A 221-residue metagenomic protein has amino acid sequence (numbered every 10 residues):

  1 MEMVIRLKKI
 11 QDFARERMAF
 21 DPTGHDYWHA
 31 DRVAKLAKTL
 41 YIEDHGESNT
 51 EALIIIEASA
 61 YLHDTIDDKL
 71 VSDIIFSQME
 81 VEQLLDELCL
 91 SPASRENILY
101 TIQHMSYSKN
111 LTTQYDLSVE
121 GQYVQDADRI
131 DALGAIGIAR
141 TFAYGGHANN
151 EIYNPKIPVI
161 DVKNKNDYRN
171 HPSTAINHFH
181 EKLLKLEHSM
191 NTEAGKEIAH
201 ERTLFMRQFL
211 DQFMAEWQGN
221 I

Functional and structural regions predicted by a protein language model:
M1-R15: Short alpha-helical hairpin
M18-Y27, D31, K35-E47, L62 (+1 more regions): Divalent metal-dependent phosphate-bond-processing catalytic cores, especially two-metal-ion Mg2+/Mn2+ enzymes that act
V33, I75-E87: An active-site-proximal "capping" alpha-helix that borders the catalytic cofactor pocket
N49-A52, S94: Membrane-helix interface segments
E51-V71, S77, L99-S108: His-Asp-centered metal-binding catalytic motifs of divalent-metal-dependent phosphohydrolases/nucleases
L88-Q125: Hydrophobic, well-structured mid-protein blocks that either form specific transmembrane helices
